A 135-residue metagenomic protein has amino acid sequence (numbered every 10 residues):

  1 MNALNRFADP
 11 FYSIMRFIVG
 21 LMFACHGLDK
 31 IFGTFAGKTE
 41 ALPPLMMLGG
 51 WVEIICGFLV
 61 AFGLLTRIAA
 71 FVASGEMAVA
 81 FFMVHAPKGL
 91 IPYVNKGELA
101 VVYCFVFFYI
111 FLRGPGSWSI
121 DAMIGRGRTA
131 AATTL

Functional and structural regions predicted by a protein language model:
M1-F32, K38, M46-W51, I55 (+1 more regions): Extended, low-polarity transmembrane helix blocks
